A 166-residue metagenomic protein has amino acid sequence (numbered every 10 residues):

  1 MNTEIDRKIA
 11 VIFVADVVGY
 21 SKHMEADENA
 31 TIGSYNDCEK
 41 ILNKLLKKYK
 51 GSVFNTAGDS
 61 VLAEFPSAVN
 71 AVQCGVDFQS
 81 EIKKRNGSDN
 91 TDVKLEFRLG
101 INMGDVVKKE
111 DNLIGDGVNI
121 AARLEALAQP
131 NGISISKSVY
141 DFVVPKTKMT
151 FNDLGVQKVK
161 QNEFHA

Functional and structural regions predicted by a protein language model:
N2-E81: Catalytic NTP-binding/metal-coordinating core of nucleotidyl cyclase/transferase enzymes
T3, K40, L62-H165: Catalytic beta-strand-to-alpha-helix segment of the class III nucleotidyl cyclase homology domain
